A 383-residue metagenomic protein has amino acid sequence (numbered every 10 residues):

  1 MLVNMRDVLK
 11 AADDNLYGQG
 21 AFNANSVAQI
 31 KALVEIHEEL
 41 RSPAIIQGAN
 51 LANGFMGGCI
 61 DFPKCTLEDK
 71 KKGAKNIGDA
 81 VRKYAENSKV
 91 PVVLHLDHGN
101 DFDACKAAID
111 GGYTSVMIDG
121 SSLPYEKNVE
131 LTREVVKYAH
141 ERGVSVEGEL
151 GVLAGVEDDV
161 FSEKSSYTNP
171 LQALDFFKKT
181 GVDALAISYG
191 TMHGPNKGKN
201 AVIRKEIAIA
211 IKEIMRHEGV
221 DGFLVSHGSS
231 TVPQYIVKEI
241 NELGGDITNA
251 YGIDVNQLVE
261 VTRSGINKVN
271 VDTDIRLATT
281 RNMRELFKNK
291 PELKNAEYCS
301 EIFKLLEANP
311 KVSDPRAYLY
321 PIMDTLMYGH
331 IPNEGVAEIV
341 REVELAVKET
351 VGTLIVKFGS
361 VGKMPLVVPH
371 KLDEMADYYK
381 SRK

Functional and structural regions predicted by a protein language model:
M1-M5, F22-N25, A346: N-terminal amphipathic alpha-helix initiation
V3-N15, V27-K89, G99-F223, Q234-E239 (+3 more regions): Alpha/beta enzyme core
L16, K294, S300-E301, L306-K383: C-terminal extensions of enzymes
Q19-N23, V93-H95, M117, L224-S226 (+2 more regions): Short catalytic-loop micro-motif centered on adjacent basic/acidic residues
F22-Q29, T273: Conserved phosphate/anionic-ligand binding catalytic regions in large, soluble enzymes, centered on
G58-F62, E130-K137, K197, T262 (+2 more regions): C-terminal helical cap(s) of enzyme catalytic domains, especially alpha/beta-barrels
D69, I203, N249-I253, V271 (+2 more regions): Short amphipathic alpha-helical interaction segments
M215-S226, T231-H330: Catalytic-face loop-and-helix region of soluble metabolic enzyme cores
